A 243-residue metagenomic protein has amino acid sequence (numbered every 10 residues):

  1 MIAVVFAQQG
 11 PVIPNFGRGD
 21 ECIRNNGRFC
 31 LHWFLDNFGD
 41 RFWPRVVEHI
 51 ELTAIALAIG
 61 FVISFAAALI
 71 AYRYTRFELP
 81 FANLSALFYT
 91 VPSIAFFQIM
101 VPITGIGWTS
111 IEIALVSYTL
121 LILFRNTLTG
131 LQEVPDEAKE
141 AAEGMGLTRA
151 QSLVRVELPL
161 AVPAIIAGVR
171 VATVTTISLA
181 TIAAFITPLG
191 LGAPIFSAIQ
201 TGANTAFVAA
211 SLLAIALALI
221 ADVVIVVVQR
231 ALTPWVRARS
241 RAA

Functional and structural regions predicted by a protein language model:
Q8-A56: Periplasmic/extracellular loop-to-transmembrane helix junction in inner-membrane transport proteins
G39-E51, A82-F88, V101, G105 (+5 more regions): Alpha-helical membrane-interface segments at transmembrane helix boundaries
R41-L52, V101-I122, A206, A210: Loop-to-helix entry region at the N-terminal start of transmembrane alpha-helices in multi-pass membrane transporters
A54, S117, A150-I182, T205 (+1 more regions): Transmembrane alpha-helices
A67-M100, R125-Q132: Cytoplasmic-entry segments and transmembrane alpha-helices of multi-pass inner-membrane transporters
T75, Q132, A209-A243: C-terminal transmembrane helix and the adjacent membrane-cytosol boundary/short C-terminal tail of inner/organellar
L84-V91, M100-I103, I113-T127, I182 (+1 more regions): Hydrophobic transmembrane alpha-helices
N126-I165, V171, I195: Short cytoplasmic-facing helical segments at TM-TM junctions of multi-pass membrane proteins
